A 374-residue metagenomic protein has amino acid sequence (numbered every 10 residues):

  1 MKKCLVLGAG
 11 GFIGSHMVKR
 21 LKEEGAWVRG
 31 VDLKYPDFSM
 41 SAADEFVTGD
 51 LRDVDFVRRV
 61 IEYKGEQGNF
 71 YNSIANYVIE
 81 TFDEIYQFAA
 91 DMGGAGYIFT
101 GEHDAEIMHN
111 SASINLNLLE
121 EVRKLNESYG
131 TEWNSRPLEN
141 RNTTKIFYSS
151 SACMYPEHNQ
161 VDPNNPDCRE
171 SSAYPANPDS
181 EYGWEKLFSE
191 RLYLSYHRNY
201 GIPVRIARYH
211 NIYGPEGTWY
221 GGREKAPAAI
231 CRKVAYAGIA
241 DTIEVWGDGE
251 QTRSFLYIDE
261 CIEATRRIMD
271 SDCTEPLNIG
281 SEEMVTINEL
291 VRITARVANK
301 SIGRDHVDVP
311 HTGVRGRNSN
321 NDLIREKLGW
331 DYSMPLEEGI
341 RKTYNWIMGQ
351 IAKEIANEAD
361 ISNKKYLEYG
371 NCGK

Functional and structural regions predicted by a protein language model:
M1-P215, K342, W346, Q350 (+2 more regions): N-terminal Rossmann-like NAD(P)+-binding domain of SDR-like oxidoreductases, especially those catalyzing
L7, M108-A112, Y182-G183, Y220 (+5 more regions): Short, solvent-exposed loop/helix junctions and linker helices that flank or host conserved functional motifs
R20, R52, N117, R169 (+1 more regions): C-terminal substrate-binding subdomain of Rossmann-fold SDR/epimerase-dehydratase oxidoreductases
G93, Q160, K225, V285-T286: Short alpha-helical
L118, Y193, I230, I324-R325: Structural element of the ATP-grasp superfamily
V161, W219-I230: A glycine/serine/threonine-rich, flexible loop-to-helix segment that serves as the NAD(P) cofactor-binding "lid"
F188, L192, Y196, A226-I230 (+2 more regions): Hydrophobic alpha-helix immediately C-terminal to the catalytic Tyr-X-X-X-Lys motif of short-chain
